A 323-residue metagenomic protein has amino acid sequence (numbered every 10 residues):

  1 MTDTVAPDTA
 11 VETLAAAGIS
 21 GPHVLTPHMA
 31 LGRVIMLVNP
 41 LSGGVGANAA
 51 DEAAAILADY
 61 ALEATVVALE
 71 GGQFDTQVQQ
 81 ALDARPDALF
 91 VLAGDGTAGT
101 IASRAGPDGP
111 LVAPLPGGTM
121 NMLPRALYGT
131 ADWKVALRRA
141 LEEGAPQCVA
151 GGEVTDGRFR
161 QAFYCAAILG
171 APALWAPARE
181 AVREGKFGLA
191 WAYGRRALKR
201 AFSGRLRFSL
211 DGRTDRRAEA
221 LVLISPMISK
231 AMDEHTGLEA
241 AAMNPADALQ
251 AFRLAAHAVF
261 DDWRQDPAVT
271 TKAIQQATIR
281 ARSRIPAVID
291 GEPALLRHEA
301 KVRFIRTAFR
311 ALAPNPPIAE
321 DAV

Functional and structural regions predicted by a protein language model:
M1-L92, G99, S103-D108, K134-L137 (+1 more regions): ATP/NTP phosphate-donor binding region
D3, D8-V24, H235, A242-V323: ATP/nucleoside-binding phosphotransfer catalytic cores, i.e., glycine-rich phosphate-binding loops
L37, Y60, G106-A113, G117-M227: Catalytic core of DAGKc-family lipid kinases
N39-L41, L69, G117, M243-P245 (+1 more regions): Cofactor-binding loop segments of dinucleotide-utilizing enzymes, especially the Rossmann-like FAD- and NAD(P)+-binding
G96-T97, A173: Conserved Motif II region of HX4D acyltransferases
L174-E180, D233-H235, A251-R253: A short secondary-structure junction signal
R216-Q250: Active-site beta-loop-alpha substructure in enzyme catalytic cores, prototypically the cysteine-centered nucleophile
